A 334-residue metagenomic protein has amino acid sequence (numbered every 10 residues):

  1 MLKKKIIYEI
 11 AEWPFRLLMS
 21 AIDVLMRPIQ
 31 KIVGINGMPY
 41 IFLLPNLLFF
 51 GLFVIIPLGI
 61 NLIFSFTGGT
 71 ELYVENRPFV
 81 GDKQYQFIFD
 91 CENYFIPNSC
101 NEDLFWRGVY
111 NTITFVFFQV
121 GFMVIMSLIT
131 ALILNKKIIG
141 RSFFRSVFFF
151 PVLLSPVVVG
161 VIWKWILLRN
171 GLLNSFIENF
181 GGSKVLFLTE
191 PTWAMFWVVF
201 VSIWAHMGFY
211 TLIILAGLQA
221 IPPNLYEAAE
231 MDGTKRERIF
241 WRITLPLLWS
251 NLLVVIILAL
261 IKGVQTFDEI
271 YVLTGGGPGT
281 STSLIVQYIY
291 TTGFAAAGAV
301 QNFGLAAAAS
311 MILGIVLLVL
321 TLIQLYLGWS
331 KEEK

Functional and structural regions predicted by a protein language model:
M1-F42, I139-R141, L325-K334: Transmembrane alpha-helical segments of polytopic membrane transport and secretion proteins
I35-K334: A structural signal for multi-pass alpha-helical bundles of membrane permease subunits that mediate small-molecule
